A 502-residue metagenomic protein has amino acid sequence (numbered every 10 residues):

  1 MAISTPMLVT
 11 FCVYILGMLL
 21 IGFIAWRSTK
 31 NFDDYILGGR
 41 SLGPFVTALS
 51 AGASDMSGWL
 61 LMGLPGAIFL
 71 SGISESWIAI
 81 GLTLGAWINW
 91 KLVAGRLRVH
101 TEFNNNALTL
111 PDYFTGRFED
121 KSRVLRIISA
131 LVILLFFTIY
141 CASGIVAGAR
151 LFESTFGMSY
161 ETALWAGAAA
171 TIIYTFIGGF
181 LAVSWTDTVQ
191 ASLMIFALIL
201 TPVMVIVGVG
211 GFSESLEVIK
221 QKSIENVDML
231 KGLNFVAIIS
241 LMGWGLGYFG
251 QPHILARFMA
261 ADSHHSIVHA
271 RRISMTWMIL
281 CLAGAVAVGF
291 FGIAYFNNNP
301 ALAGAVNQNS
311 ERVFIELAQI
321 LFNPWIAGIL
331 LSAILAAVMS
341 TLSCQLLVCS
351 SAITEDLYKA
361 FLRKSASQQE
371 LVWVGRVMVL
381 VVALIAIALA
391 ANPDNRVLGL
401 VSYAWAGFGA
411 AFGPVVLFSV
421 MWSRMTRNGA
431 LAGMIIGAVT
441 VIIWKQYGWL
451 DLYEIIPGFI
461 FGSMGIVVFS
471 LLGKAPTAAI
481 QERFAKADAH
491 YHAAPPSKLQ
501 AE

Functional and structural regions predicted by a protein language model:
M1-E502: Membrane-embedded helix-loop-helix hairpins and adjacent transmembrane boundary segments in multi-pass transporters
